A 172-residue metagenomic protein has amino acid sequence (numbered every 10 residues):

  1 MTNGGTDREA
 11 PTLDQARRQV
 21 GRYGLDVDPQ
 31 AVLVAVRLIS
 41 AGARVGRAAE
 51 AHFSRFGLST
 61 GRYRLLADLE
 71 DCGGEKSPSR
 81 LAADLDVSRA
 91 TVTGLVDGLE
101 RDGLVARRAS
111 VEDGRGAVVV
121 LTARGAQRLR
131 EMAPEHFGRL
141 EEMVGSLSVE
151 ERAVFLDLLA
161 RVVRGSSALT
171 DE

Functional and structural regions predicted by a protein language model:
M1-F56: N-terminal leader segment of winged-helix/HTH proteins
S54, A83, E100-R101: Alpha-helical residues within the helix-turn-helix
R62-L66: Short alpha-helical "packing" element that flanks the helix-turn-helix/winged-helix DNA-binding module
C72-S77: Short capping segments at the starts of secondary-structure elements
A90: Key DNA-contact positions within bacterial/archaeal DNA-binding proteins
D97-D157: Charged, amphipathic alpha-helical coiled-coil/dimerization segments
